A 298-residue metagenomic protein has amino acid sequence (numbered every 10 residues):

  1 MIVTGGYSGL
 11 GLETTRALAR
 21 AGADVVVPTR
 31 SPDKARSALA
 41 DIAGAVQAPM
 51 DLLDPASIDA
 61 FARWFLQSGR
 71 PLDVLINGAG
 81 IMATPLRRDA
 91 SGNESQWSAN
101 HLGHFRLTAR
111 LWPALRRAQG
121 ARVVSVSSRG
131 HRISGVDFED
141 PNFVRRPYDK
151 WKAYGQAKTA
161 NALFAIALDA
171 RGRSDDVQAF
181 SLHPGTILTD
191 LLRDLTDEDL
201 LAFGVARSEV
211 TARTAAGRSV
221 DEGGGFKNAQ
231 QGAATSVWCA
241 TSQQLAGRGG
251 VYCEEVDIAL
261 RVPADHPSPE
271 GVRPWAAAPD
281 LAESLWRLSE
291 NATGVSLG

Functional and structural regions predicted by a protein language model:
M1-L201, V205-A206, V295-L297: Rossmann-fold NAD(P)H-dependent dehydrogenase/reductase core
T4, R146, K150, R218-E222 (+1 more regions): A short, mixed-charge helix-start or loop-turn motif at secondary-structure junctions
V27, M50, G224, P274-A277: Pocket-edge positions in alpha/beta enzyme catalytic cores
A38, F61, F164, G232-S236 (+2 more regions): Alpha-helical packing segments of well-folded alpha/beta enzyme cores
D54, D140, T241-S242, W275-A278: Polar helix-capping/helix-linker motif
R88-D89, P263-P269: Short acidic, glycine/proline-rich loop/turn micro-motifs
A157, S208-H266, P279-E283, R287: C-terminal helical subdomain
R273-G298: C-terminal amphipathic/interface module of NAD(P)-dependent oxidoreductases and related NAD-binding regulators
